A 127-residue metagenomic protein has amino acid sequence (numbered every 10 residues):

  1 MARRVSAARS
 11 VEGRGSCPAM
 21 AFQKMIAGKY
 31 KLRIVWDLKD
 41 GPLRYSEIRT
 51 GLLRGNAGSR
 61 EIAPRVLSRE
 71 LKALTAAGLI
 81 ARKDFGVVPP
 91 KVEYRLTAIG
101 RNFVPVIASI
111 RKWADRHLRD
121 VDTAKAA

Functional and structural regions predicted by a protein language model:
M1-M25: Intrinsically disordered, low-complexity serine/threonine- and proline-rich regulatory segments
C17-V66: N-terminal helix-turn-helix DNA-binding core of bacterial DNA-binding proteins
W36, T75, R111: A cross-family signal for key residues in well-ordered alpha-helices that form functional helical elements
D40, R69, A98-R101: DHp/HisKA dimerization-phosphoacceptor four-helix bundle of two-component histidine kinases and homologous
L53-F85, P89: Canonical helix-turn-helix DNA-binding module
V88-I107: Basic, amphipathic "hinge/linker" alpha-helix immediately C-terminal to the N-terminal HTH DNA-binding motif
N102-D120: Short, solvent-exposed amphipathic helices
T123-A127: Exposed, interaction-prone assembly regions rather than primary DNA-binding/catalytic cores
